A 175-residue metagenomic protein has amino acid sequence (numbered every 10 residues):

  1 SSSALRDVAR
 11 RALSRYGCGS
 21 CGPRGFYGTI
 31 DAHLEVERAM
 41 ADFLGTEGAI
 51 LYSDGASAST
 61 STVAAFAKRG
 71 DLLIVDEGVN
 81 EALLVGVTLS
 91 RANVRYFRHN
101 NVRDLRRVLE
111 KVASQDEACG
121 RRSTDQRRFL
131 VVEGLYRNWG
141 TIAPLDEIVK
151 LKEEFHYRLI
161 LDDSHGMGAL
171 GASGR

Functional and structural regions predicted by a protein language model:
R6-D54: Conserved N-terminal alpha-helix of the aminotransferase class I/II PLP-enzyme fold
S20, L73, V94, L159-I160: Hydrophobic beta-strand scaffold residues
T62-E81: Conserved PLP-anchoring active-site segment centered on the Schiff-base-forming lysine
R69, L89-R91: Short, structured coil segments at secondary-structure junctions
E81, N138, M167-G168: Catalytic P-loop NTPase motifs of RecA-like helicase/translocase cores
R95, H99-L161: Active-site phosphate-binding strand-loop segment of PLP-dependent enzymes
L170-R175: Basic, amphipathic juxtamembrane/active-site segments that coordinate anionic phosphate or diphosphate groups
